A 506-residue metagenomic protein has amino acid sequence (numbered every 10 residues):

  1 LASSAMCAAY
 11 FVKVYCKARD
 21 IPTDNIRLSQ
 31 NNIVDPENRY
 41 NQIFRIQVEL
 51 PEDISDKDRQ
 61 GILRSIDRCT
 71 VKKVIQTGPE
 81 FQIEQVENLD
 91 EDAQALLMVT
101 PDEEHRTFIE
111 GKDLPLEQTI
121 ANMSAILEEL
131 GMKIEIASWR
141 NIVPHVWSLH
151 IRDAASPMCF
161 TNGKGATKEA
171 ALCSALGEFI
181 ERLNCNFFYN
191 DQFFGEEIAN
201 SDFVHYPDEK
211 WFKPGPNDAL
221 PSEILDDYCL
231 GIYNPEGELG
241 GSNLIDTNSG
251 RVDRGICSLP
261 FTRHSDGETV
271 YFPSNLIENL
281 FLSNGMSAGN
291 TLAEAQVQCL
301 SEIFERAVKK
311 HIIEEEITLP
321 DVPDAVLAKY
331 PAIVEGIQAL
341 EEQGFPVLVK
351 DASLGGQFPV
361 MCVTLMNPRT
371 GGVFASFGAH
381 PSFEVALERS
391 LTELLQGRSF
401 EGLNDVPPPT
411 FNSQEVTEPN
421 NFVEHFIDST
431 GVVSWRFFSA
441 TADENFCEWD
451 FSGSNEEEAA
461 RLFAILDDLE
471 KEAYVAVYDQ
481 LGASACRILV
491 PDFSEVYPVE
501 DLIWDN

Functional and structural regions predicted by a protein language model:
L1-A2, Y10-A95: Extended beta-strand/beta-hairpin segments
D92-N506: Helix-biased "structured C-terminal domain" signature
